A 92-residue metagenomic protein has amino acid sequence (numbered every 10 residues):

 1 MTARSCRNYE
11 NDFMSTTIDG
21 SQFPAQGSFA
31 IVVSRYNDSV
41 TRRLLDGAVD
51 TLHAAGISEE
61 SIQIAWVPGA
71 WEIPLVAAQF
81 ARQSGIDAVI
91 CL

Functional and structural regions predicted by a protein language model:
M1-F13: Short, Lys/Arg-enriched N-terminal segments with co-localized hydrophobic residues within the first ~10-30 amino acids
T2, T16-T17, T41, T51: Residue-identity detector for threonine
E10, E59-E60, E72: Glutamate identity and glutamate-enriched acidic tracts
E10-N11, V49, V89: Generic N-terminal initiation segments characterized by hydrophobic and/or small/turn-forming residues
E10-V33, V40, A77, Q83: Anion-binding alpha/beta catalytic cores of soluble intermediary-metabolism enzymes, centered on
Q22-P68: Glycine-rich phosphate/diphosphate-binding loop of Rossmann-like nucleotide-binding domains
V67-A78: Structural motif
V76-L92: Glycine-rich phosphate-binding loop
